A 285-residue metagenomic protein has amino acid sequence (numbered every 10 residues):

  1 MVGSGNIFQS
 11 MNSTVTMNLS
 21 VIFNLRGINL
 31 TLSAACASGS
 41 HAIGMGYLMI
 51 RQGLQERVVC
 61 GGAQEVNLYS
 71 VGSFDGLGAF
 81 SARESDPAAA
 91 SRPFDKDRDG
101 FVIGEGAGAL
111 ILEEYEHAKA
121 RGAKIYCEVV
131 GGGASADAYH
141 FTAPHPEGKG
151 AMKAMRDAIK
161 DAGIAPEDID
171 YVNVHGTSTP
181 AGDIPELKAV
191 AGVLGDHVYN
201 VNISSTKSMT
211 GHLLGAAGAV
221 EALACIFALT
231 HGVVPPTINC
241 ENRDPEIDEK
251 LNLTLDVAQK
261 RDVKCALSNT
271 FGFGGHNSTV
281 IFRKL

Functional and structural regions predicted by a protein language model:
M1-M45, L77-V102, A189-A219: Conserved catalytic cysteine-centered active-site region of acyl-thioester-dependent Claisen-condensing enzymes
N12-T16, S20-F23, I28-A63, V102-A123 (+3 more regions): Active-site-proximal alpha-helical scaffold in enzymes
S13-S20, A88-A109, E114-Y115, R243-C265: Polyanion-binding loop/helix "lid" in catalytic or ligand-binding cores
L19, G39, G46, F74 (+6 more regions): Conserved small-residue
A42, A154-A162, A189, V193 (+1 more regions): Stable alpha-helical structural segments in soluble proteins, enriched in small hydrophobic residues
L54-D99, G132-P146, G176-D183, N200-L251: Acyl-CoA/ACP chain-elongation machinery
S85-A162, Y171: Condensing-enzyme catalytic core mediating Claisen C-C bond formation in acyl metabolism
A162-D168, Y199, D248-L285: Flexible, low-complexity linker/loop segments at domain and module junctions
